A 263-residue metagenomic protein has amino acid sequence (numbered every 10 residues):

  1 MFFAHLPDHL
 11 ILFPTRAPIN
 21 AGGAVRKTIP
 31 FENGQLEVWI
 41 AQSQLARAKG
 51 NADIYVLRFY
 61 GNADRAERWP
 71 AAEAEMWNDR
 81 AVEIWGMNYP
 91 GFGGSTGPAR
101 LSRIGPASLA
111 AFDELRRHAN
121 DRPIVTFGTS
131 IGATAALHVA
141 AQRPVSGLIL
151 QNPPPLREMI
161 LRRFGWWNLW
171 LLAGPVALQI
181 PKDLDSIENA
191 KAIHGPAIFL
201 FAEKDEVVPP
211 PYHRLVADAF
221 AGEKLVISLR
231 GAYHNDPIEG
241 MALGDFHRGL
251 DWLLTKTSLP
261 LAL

Functional and structural regions predicted by a protein language model:
M1-F31, Q35-Q44: An N-terminal hydrophobic leader/cap segment in hydrolases
L36-E114, R122, T134: Membrane-embedded segments
A72, D185-S186, G195, P209-D218: Short alpha-helix in the alpha/beta-hydrolase fold that links the catalytic acid
A119-S130: Alpha/beta-hydrolase fold nucleophile elbow
H138-N189, G195, I238-E239: Hydrolase active-site cap/lid region
A192-H194, F199-D205: Short beta-strand/loop motif that positions the catalytic acidic residue of the alpha/beta-hydrolase fold
E203-V208, N235-D236: Acidic catalytic loop of the alpha/beta-hydrolase fold
R214-L263: C-terminal catalytic histidine-bearing segment of alpha/beta-hydrolase fold enzymes
